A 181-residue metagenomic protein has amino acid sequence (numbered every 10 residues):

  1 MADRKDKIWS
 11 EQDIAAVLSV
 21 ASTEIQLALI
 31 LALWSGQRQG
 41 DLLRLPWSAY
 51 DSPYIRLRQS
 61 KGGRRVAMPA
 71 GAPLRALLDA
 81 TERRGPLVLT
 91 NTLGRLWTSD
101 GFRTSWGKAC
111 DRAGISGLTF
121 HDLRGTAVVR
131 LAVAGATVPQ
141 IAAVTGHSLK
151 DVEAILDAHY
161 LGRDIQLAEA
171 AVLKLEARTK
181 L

Functional and structural regions predicted by a protein language model:
M1-Q39, L43, G62, R84 (+1 more regions): Basic, Lys/Arg- and aromatic-enriched nucleic-acid-binding interface segment
I8, Q59-G63, T145-K174: Catalytic-site neighborhood detector that most strongly recognizes the C-terminal catalytic loop/helix of tyrosine
I8-Q12, G71-S116: Active-site/catalytic core of tyrosine-dependent DNA strand-transfer enzymes
Q26-I30, W34, D41, K108 (+2 more regions): C-terminal catalytic core of tyrosine-transesterase DNA break-rejoin enzymes
A49-Y54, A136-A158, L181: Short, polar N-cap/turn motifs at the start of nucleic acid-interacting alpha helices
R64-M68: Short beta-strand segments
G85, N91-G94, D151, L167-L181: C-terminal secondary-structure termini that scaffold catalytic or DNA-interacting sites
